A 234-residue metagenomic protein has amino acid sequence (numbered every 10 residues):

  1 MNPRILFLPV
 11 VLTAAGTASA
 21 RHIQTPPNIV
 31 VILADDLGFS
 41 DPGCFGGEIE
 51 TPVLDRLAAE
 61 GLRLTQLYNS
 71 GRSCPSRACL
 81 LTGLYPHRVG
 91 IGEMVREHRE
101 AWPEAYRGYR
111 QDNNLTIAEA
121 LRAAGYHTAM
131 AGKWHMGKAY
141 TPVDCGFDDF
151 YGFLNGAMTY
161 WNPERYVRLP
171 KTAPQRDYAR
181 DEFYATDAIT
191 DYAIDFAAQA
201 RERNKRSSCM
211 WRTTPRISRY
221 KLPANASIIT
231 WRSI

Functional and structural regions predicted by a protein language model:
R4-A14: Bacterial N-terminal signal peptides
A18-I234: Formylglycine-dependent sulfatase
